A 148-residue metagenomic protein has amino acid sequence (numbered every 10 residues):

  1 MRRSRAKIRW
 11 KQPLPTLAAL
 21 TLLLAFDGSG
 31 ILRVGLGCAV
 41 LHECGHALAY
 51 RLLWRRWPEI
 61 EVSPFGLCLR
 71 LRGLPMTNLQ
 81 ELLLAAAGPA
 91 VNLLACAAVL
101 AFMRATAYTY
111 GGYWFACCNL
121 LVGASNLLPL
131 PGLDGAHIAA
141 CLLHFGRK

Functional and structural regions predicted by a protein language model:
M1-K148: Hydrophobic transmembrane alpha-helices and their immediate loop junctions in multi-pass integral membrane proteins
